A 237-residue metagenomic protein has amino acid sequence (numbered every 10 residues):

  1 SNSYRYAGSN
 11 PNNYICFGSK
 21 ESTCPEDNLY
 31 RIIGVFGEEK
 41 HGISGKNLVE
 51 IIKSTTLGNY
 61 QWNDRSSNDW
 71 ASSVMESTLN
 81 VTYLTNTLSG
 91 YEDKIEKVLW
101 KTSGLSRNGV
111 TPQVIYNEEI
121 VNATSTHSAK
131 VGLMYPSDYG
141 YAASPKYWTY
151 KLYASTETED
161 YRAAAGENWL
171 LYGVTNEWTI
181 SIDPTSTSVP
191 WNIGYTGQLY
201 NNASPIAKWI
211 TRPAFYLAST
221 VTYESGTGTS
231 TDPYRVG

Functional and structural regions predicted by a protein language model:
S1-G237: Collagenous Gly-X-Y triple-helix signature in extracellular proteins
